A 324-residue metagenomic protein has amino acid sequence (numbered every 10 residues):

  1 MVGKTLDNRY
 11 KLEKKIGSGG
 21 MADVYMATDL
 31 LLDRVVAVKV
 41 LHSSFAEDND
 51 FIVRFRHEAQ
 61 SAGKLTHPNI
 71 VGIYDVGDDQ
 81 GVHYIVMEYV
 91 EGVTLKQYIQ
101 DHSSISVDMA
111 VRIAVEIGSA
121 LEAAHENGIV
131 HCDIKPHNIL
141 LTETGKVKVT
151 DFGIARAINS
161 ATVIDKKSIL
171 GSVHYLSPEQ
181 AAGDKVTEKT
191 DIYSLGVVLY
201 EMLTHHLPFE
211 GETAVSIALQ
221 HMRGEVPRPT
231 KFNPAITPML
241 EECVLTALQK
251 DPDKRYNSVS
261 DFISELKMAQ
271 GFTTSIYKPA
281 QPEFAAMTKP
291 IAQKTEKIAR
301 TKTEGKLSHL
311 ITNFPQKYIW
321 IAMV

Functional and structural regions predicted by a protein language model:
E13-G19, V24: Protein kinase glycine-rich loop
H42-K64: AlphaC helix of the eukaryotic protein kinase fold
V76: Activation-segment/catalytic-loop signature of the eukaryotic protein kinase fold
Q80-T94, Y98, H102: Conserved short submotifs of the Hanks-type protein kinase catalytic core that shape the nucleotide-binding pocket
I113-A114: Activation segment signature within eukaryotic-like protein kinase domains
I117-I129: Protein kinase catalytic-loop region centered on the HRD/HxD motif
H174-S275: C-terminal lobe helix-coil module of Hanks-type protein kinase domains
D253, N257-L307: Juxtacatalytic C-terminal regulatory tail of Ser/Thr protein kinases
